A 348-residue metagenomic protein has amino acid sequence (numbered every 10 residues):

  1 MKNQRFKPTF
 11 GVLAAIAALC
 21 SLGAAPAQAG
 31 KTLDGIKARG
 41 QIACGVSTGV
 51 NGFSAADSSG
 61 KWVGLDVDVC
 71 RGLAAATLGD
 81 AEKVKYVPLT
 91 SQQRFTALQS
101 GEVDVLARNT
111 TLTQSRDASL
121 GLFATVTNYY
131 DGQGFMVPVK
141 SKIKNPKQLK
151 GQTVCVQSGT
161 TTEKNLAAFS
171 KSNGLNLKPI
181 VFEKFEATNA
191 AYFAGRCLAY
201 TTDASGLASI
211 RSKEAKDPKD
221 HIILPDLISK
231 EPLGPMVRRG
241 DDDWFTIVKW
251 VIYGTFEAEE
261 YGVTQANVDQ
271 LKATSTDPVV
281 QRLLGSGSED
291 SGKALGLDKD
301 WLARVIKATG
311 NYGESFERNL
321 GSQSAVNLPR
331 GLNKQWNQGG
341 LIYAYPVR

Functional and structural regions predicted by a protein language model:
K2-L13: Bacterial N-terminal signal peptides that target proteins for export
G11, L19-A27: C-terminal segment of classical bacterial N-terminal signal peptides
A29-A107, S291, L297, T309-Y312 (+2 more regions): Extracytoplasmic small-molecule ligand-binding "clamshell" domains of the periplasmic binding protein/Venus flytrap
D34, V67-A75, T96, S100 (+6 more regions): Solvent-exposed, polar/charged alpha-helical surfaces in well-ordered, non-transmembrane soluble domains, broadly
K37-Q41, A74-G79, Q99-V103, T111 (+7 more regions): Sec-exported extracytoplasmic/periplasmic mature domains
A43-G52, W62-T77, T111, D131-A187: Bilobed "Venus flytrap"/periplasmic-binding protein-like clamshell domains and structurally analogous long
D68-R71, A75-T77, K140-I143, K147 (+7 more regions): Extended ligand-binding regions for polar small-molecule ligands
R71, A75, G79, K83-Q148 (+2 more regions): Acidic, polar ligand-binding/catalytic clefts
